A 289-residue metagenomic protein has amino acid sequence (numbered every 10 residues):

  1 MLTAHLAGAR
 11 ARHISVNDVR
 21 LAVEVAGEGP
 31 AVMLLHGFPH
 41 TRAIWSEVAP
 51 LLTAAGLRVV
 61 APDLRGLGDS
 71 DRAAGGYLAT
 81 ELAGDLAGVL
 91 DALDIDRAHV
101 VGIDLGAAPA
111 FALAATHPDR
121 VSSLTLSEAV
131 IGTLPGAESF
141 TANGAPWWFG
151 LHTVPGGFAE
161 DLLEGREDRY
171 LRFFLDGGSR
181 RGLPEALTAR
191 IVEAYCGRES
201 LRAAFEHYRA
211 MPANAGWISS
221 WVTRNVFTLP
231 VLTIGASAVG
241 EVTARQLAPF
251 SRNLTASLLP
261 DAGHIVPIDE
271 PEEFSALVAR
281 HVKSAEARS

Functional and structural regions predicted by a protein language model:
M1-R12, D18-L21, L67-R97, V101 (+4 more regions): Flexible "cap/lid" subdomain of the alpha/beta-hydrolase fold that forms the substrate-access gate
A22-D69: Conserved HGGG/HGGXW glycine-rich cap/lid loop of the alpha/beta-hydrolase fold
H40, V239, G263-I265: Glycine-/small-residue-rich active-site loops that bind phosphorylated ligands and cofactors
A43-S46, R202, A276: Alpha-helical elements of the RecA-like P-loop NTPase motor core of helicases
I44, L113, E270: Acidic donor-diphosphate engagement hotspot in glycosyltransferases and nucleotidyltransferases that stabilizes
A262-S275: Catalytic histidine-centered segment of alpha/beta-hydrolase-like enzymes
